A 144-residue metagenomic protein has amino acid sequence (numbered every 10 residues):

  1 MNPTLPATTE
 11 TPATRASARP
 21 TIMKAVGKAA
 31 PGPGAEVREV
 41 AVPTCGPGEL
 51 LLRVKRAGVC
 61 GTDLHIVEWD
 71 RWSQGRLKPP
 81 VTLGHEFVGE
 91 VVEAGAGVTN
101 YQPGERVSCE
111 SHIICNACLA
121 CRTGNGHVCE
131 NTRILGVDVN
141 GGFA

Functional and structural regions predicted by a protein language model:
M1-K24: Basic/polar N-terminal segments that are highly enriched at the extreme N-terminus, encompassing both cleavable
T11-T14, G75-P80, T132-V137: Short, P/G- and charge-enriched loop/turn segments at secondary-structure junctions
I22, F143-A144: Short glycine-rich loop/turn motifs
G27-A30, E68, V91, R122: Residue-level signal for short segments within beta-strands and strand-turn junctions of well-structured beta-sheet
G32-V37, G61-T62: Short N-terminal binding/cap micro-motifs at the start of the first secondary-structure element
P43-A57, R71-L119, V139-G142: Glycine-rich beta-strand-centered segment in the early N-terminal region that forms part of a ligand/cofactor-binding
L64, W69, R122-N140: Iron-sulfur (Fe-S) cluster-binding segments and ferredoxin-like electron-carrier domains, especially [2Fe-2S]
